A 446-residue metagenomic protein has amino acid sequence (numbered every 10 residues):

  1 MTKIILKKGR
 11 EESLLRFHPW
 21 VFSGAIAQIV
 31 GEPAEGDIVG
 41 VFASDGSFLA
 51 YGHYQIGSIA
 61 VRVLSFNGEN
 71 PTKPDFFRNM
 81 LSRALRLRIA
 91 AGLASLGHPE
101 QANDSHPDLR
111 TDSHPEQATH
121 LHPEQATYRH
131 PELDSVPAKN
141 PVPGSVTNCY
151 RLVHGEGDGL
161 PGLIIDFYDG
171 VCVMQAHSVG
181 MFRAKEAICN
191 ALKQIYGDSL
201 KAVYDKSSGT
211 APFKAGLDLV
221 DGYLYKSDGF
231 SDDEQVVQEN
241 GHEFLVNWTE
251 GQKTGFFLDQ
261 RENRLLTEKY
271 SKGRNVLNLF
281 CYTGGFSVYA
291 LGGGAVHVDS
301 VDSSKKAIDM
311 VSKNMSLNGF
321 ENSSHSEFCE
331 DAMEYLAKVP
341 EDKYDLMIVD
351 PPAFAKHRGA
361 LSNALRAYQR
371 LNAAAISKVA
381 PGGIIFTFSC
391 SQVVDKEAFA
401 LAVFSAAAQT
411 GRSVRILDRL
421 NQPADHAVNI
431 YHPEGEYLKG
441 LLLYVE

Functional and structural regions predicted by a protein language model:
M1-A102, L133-D169: Non-catalytic accessory regions of SAM-dependent methyltransferases
P143, V153-L160, I164-D166, F182-F257 (+1 more regions): Non-catalytic substrate-recognition/targeting regions of SAM-dependent transferases
G273-F280: Conserved class I S-adenosyl-L-methionine
T283-A295: Conserved SAM-binding loop of SAM-dependent methyltransferases across substrates and taxa, primarily the Class I
H297-D302: Conserved SAM-binding motif I beta-strand of class I
D309-D342: S-adenosyl-L-methionine
K343, I384-E446: C-terminal catalytic and target-recognition region of SAM-dependent MTase-like enzymes, primarily methyltransferases
D345-A374: Mobile active-site "lid"/loop adjacent to the S-adenosyl-L-methionine
